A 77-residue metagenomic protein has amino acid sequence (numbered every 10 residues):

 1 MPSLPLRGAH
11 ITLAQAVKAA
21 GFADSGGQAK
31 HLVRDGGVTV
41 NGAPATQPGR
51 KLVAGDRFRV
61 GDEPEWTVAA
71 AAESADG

Functional and structural regions predicted by a protein language model:
M1-G8: A detector for short, charged/polar N-terminal pre-domain segments
G8-A54: A basic, amphipathic helix-loop patch mediating RNA/tRNA/ribosome contacts
V38-G77: S4-like RNA-binding module at protein N-termini
